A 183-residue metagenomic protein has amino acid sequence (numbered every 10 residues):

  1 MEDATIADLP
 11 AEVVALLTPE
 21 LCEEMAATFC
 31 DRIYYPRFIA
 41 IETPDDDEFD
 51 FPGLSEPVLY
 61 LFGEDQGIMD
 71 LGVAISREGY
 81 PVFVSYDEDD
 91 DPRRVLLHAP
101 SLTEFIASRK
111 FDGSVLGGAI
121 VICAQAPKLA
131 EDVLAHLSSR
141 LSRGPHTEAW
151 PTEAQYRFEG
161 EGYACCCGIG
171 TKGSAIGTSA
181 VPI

Functional and structural regions predicted by a protein language model:
M1-D90, G113-W150: A surface-exposed partner-binding patch
E20, S101, S179-I183: Intrinsic-disorder/low-complexity, polar/charged segments
G53, R94-L97: Short, well-structured alpha-helical patches and their helix-loop capping segments that border functional surfaces
D70-G72, R94, S101: Generic detector of bulky aromatic hydrophobic side chains
L96-I122: Catalytic cores of secreted or luminal carbohydrate-active enzymes
S108, Q125-P127, E131, H136 (+3 more regions): Intrinsic disorder/low-complexity segments
W150-I183: Extended, charged low-complexity segments that frequently continue into or abut oligomerization scaffolds
